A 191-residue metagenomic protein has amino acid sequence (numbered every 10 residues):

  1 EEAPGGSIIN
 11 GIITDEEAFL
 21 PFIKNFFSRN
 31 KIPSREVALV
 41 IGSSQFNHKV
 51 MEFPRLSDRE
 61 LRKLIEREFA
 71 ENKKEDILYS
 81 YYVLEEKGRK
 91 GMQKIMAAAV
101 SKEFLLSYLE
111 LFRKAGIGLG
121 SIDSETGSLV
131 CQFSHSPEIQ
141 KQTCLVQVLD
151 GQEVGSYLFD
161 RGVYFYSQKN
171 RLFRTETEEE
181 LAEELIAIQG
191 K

Functional and structural regions predicted by a protein language model:
E1-K191: Hydrophobic/aromatic-enriched cytosolic interaction surfaces used to assemble or bind macromolecules
